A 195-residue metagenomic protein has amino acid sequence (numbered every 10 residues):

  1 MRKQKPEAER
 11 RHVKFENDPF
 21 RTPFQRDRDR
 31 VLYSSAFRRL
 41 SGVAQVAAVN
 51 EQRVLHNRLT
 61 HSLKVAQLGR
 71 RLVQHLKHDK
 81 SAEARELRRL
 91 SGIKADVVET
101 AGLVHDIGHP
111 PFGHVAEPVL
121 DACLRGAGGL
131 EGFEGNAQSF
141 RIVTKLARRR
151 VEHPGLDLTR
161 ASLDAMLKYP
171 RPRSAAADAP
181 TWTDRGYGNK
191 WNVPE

Functional and structural regions predicted by a protein language model:
M1-F20, R28, L32-V43, L63 (+2 more regions): Sequence-structural signature of the catalytic-core scaffold of metal-dependent phosphohydrolases that act on
R21, H56-L59: Low-complexity, highly charged intrinsically disordered N-terminal segments that act as targeting/localization
V43-R53: A short small-residue
R53-N57, A165: Alpha-helix boundary/capping detector
L59, L103-V104: Alpha-helical architecture
